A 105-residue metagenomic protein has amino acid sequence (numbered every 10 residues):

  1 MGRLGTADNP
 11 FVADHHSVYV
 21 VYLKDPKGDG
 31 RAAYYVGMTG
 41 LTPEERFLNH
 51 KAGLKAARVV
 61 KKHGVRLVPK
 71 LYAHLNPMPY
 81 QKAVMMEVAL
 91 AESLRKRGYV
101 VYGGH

Functional and structural regions predicted by a protein language model:
M1-L48, Q81-A89: GIY-YIG nuclease catalytic motif and its immediate N-terminal context
D14, D29-G30, E45, L67 (+2 more regions): Alpha-helical structural elements
G40-V84: Conserved short loop/helix modules at catalytic or binding sites in compact beta-alpha or helix-hairpin-helix contexts
A52-V59, A89-Y102: Short arginine-rich
H105: Active-site or metal-binding loop neighborhoods of secreted/extracellular toxin and effector enzymes
